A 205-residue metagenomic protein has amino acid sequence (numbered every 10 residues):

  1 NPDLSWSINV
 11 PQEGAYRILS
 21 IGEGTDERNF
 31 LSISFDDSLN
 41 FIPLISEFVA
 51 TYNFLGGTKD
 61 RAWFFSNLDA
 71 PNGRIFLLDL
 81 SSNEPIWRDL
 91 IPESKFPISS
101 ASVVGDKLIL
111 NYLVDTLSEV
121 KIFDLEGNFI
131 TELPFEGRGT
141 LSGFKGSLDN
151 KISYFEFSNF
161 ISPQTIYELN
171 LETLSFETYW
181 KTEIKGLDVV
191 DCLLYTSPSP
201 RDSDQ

Functional and structural regions predicted by a protein language model:
N1-W6, F35-N53, D79-S102, L125-G143 (+1 more regions): Multi-bladed beta-propeller domains
P2-S20, P43, E47-F65, S94-K107 (+2 more regions): Conserved beta-propeller blade repeats
T25-L31, A70-F76, T116-K121, S162-Y167: Structural motif
W63, I152-E172: Structured, non-catalytic alpha/beta "coupling" segments that mediate domain-domain communication and provide generic
K107-I109, V120-L125: C-terminal low-complexity, glycine/proline- and small-hydrophobic-enriched intrinsically disordered tails that act as
I152, C192-L194: Short, hydrophobic/aromatic-rich segments at coil-to-beta transitions
Y195-D202: Conserved small/polar residues in nucleotide/adenosyl-binding loops
